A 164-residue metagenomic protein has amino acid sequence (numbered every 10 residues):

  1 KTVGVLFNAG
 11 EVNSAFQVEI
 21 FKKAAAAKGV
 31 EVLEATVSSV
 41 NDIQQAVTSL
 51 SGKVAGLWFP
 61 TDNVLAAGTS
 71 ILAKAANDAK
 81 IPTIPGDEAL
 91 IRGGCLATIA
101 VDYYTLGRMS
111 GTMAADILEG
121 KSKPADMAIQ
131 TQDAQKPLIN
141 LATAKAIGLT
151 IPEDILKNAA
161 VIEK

Functional and structural regions predicted by a protein language model:
K1-K164: Short hydrophobic alpha-helices and adjacent helix-cap/hinge residues
